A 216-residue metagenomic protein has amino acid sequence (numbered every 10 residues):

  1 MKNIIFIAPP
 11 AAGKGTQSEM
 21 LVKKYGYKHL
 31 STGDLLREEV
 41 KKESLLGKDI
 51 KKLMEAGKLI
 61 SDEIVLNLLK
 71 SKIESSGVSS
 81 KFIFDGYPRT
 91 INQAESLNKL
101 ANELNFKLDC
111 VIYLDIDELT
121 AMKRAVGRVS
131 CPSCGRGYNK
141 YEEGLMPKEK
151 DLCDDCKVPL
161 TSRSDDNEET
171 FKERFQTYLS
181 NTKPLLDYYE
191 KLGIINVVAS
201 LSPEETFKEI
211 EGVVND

Functional and structural regions predicted by a protein language model:
M1-D216: Glycine-rich phosphate-binding loop of ATP-dependent small-molecule kinases
